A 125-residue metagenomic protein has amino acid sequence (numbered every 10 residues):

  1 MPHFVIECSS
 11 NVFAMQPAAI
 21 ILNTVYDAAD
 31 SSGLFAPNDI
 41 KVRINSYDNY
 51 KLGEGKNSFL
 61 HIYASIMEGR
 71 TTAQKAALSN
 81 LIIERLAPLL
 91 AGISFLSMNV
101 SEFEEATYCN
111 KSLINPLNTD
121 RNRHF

Functional and structural regions predicted by a protein language model:
P2-S10, L60-I66: Short, hydrophobic beta-strand segments
I6-I44: N-terminal first-folded block
S9, R43-Y47, N99-F103: Short loop/turn motifs enriched for small/polar and acidic residues
I20-N23, M67, A106, R123-F125: Macromolecular interaction modules
S32-F35, K41-S65: Histidine-centered catalytic/metal-coordination loop motif
G53-I93: Mid-chain, well-packed structural core segment of small domains
A87-C109: C-terminal structural segments of small proteins and small subunits
C109-F125: Short, low-complexity, polybasic intrinsically disordered segments
